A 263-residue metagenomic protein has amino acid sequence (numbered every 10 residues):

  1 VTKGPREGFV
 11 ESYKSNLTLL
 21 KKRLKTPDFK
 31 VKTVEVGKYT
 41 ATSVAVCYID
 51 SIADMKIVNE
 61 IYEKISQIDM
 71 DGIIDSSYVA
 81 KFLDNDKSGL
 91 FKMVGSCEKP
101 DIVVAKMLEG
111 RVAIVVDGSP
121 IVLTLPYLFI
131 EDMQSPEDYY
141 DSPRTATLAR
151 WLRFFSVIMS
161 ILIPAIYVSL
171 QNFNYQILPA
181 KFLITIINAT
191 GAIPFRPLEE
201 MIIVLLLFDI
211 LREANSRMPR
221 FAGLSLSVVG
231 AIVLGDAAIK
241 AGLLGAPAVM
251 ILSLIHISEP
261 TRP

Functional and structural regions predicted by a protein language model:
V1-E200: Cytosolic regulatory modules rich in charged/polar residues
S156, S160-I163, G191, L211-S216 (+3 more regions): Hydrophobic alpha-helix feature that most strongly marks membrane-spanning transmembrane helices and their immediate
K181-T190, L206-N215, V233-A238, S258: Short juxtamembrane and helix-loop transition motifs at transmembrane-helix boundaries in membrane proteins
S216-R217, G230-A248, L252-L254: Conserved glycine-centered short motifs in functionally critical loops
A222-S227: Cytoplasmic-side transmembrane-helix entry/capping segments in multi-pass membrane proteins
I255-P263: Residue-level detector of conserved catalytic or cofactor/ligand-binding positions in enzyme active sites
